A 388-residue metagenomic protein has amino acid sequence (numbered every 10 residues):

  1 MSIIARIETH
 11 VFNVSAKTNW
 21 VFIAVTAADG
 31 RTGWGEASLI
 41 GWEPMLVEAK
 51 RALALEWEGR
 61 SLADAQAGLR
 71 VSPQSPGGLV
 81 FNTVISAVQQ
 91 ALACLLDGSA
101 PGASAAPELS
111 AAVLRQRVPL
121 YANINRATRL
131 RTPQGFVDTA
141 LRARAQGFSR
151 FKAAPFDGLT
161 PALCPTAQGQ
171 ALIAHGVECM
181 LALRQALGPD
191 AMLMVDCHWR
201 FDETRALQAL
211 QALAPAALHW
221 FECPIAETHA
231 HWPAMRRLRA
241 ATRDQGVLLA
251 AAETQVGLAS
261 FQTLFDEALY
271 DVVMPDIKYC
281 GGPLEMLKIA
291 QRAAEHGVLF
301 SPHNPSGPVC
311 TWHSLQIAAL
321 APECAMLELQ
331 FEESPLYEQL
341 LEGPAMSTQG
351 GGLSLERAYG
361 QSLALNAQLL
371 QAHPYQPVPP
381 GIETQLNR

Functional and structural regions predicted by a protein language model:
M1-W34, S38, M45, A52 (+1 more regions): Structured beta-strand/loop patches that form or line metal/cofactor-binding pockets in enzymes
T26-P107: Metal- or metallocofactor-binding catalytic centers and their adjacent structured scaffolds across diverse enzyme
G30, V88, F151, D196 (+5 more regions): Conserved, mostly hydrophobic/aromatic
G35, V118-A122, S149-A153, A191-C197 (+5 more regions): Hydrophobic faces of well-ordered beta-strands that scaffold small-molecule active sites in alpha/beta enzyme cores
R60, D64, A217, T228-Q361: Shared catalytic-loop signature of beta/alpha-barrel
L96-G98, A103-T128: Catalytic pocket of metal/acid-base enzymes, prominently hydrolases
R117-R239: Metal-dependent enolase-superfamily TIM-barrel catalytic cores that perform enediolate-based chemistry
G360-R388: Extended hydrophobic packing segments that form well-structured cores
